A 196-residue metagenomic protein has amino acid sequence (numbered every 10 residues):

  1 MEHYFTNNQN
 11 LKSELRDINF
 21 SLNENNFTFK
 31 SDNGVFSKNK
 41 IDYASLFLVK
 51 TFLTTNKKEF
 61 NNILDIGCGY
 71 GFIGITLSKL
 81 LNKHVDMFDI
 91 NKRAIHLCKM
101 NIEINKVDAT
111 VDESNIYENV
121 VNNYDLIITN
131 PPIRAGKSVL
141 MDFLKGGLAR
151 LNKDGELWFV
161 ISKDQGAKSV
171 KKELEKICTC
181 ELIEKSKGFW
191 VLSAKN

Functional and structural regions predicted by a protein language model:
M1-E24, G34-K38: N-terminal auxiliary segments of SAM/dcSAM-dependent transferases
A44-V120, L126-T129: Conserved SAM/SAH cofactor-binding pocket of Class I
D125-S138: A short SAM/SAH-binding and catalytic strip from SAM-dependent methyltransferases
D142-K153: A short glycine-rich, Lys/Arg-flanked "PGG" loop and its adjoining helix->strand segment in the class I
D154-S162: Conserved beta-strand signature within the Rossmann-like core of class I S-adenosyl-L-methionine
S162-I177: Conserved class I S-adenosyl-L-methionine
C178-L182: A short linear hydrophobic-aromatic micro-motif
K185-N196: Core SAM-dependent methyltransferase catalytic element
